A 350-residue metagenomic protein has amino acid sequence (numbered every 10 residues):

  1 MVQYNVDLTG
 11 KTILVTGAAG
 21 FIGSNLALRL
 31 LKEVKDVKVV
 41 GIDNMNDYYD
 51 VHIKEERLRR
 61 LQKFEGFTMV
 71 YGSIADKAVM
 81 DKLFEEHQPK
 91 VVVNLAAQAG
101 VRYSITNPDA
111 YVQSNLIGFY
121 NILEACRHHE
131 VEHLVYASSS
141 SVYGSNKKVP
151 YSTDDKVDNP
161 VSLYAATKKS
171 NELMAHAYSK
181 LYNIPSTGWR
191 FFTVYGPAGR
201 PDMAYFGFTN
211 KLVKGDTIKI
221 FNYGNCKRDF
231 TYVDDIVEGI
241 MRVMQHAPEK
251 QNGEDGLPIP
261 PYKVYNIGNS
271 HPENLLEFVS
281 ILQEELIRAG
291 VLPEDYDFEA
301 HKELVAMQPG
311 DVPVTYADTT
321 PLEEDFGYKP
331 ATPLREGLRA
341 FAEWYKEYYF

Functional and structural regions predicted by a protein language model:
M1-V194, E273, S280-I281, V314 (+2 more regions): N-terminal Rossmann-like NAD(P)+-binding domain of SDR-like oxidoreductases, especially those catalyzing
M1-V2, R29, E33, G72 (+1 more regions): C-terminal substrate-binding subdomain of Rossmann-fold SDR/epimerase-dehydratase oxidoreductases
Y48, E86, Q98, A198 (+2 more regions): Residues at alpha-helix boundaries and the short loops/turns that link adjacent helices
E56-R60, G207, I287-P293: Intrinsically disordered, low-complexity boundary segments flanking structured domains
V79, A110, I117, K156 (+5 more regions): Residue-level recognition of oxygen-bearing side chains
V135, G144-K148, N183, G199 (+2 more regions): Proline-centered turn/helix-capping motifs that create local helix->coil transitions or kinks
V149-P150, P201-T209: A glycine/serine/threonine-rich, flexible loop-to-helix segment that serves as the NAD(P) cofactor-binding "lid"
P160-T167, F191, P197, P201-Y205 (+1 more regions): The catalytic Tyr-centered alpha-helix of NAD(P)H-dependent dehydrogenases
